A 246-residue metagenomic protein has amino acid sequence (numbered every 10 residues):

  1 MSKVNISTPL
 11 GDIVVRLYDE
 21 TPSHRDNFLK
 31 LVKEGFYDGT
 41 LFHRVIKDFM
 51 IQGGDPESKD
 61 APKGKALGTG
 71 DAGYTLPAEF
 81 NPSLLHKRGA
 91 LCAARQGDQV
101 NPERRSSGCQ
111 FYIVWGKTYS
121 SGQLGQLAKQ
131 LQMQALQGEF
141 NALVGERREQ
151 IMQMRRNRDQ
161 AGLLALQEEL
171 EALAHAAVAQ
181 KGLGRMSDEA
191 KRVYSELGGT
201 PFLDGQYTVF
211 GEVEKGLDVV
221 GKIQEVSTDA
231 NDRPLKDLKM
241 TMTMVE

Functional and structural regions predicted by a protein language model:
M1-E246: Cyclophilin-like peptidyl-prolyl cis-trans isomerases
